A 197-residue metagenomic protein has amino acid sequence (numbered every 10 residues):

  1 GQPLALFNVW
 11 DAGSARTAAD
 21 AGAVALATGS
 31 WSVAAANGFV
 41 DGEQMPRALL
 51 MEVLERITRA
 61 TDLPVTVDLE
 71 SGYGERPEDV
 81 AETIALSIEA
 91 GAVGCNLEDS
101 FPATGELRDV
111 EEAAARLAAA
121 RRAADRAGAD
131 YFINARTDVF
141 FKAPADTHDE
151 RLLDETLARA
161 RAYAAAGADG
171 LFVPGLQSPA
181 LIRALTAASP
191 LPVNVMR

Functional and structural regions predicted by a protein language model:
G1-V195: Alpha/beta enzyme core
